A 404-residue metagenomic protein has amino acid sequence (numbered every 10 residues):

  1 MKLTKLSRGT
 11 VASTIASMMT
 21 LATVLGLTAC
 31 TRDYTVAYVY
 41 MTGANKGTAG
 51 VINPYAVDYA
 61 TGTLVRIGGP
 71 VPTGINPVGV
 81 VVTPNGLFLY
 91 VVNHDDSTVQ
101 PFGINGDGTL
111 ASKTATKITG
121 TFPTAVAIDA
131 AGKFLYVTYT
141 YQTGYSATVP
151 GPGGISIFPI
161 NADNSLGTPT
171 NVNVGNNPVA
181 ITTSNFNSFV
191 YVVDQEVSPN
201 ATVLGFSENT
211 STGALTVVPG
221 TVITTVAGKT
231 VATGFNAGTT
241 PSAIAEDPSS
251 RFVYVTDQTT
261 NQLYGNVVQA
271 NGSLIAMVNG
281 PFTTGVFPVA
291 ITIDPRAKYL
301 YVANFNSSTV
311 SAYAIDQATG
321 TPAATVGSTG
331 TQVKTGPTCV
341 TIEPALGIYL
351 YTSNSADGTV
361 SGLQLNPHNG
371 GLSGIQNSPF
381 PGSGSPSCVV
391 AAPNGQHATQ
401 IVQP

Functional and structural regions predicted by a protein language model:
M1, M18-M19, M41, M277: Detector for methionine-enriched segments
M1-G9: N-terminal secretory signal peptides that target proteins for export/translocation
K5-L6, A22-L25, S250: Classical N-terminal targeting signals for secretion and organelle import
S13-G26: Bacterial N-terminal signal peptides
G26-P404: Predominantly soluble domains enriched in secretory-pathway, periplasmic, or organellar proteins
